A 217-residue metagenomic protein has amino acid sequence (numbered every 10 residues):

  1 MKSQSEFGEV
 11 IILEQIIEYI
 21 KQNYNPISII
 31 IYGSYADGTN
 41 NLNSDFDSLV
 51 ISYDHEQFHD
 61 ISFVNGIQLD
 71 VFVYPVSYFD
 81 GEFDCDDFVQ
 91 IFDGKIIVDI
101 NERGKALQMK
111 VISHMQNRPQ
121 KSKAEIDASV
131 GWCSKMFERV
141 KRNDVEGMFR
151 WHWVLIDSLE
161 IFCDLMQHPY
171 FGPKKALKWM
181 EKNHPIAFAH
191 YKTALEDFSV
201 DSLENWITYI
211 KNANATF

Functional and structural regions predicted by a protein language model:
M1-N43, L49-I97: Metal-dependent nucleotidyltransferase catalytic core
S5, E9, G104, S122-E125: Residue-level preference for long, well-ordered alpha-helices that form the structural scaffold of enzyme catalytic
E14, E18, Q22, A106-M109 (+2 more regions): Polar/charged alpha-helical tracts
G33-S34, L107-H114, W132-F137, H152-W153: Short amphipathic alpha-helical segments, especially helix-boundary/capping motifs
D45-F46, Y78, A106, W179: Generic secondary-structure boundary signal with a strong preference for alpha-helix termini
D86-P119: Ordered, amphipathic secondary-structure segments that act as subunit-interaction surfaces in large macromolecular
Q120-F217: Conserved nucleotidyltransferase catalytic core and NTase-mimicking acidic/glycine-rich helix/loop elements in nucleic
